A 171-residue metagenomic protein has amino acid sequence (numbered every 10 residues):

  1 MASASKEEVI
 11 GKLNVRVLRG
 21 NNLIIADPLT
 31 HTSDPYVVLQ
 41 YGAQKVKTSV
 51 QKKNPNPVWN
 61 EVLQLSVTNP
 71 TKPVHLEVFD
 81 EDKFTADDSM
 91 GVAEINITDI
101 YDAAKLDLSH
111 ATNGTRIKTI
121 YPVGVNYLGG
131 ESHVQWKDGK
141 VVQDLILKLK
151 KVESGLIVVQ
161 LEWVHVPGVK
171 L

Functional and structural regions predicted by a protein language model:
S3-K6, N22-I25, F79-P167: C2-type phospholipid-binding modules
G11-N56, D82: Calcium-regulated, polybasic anionic-phospholipid
K45, P73, L156: Short, mixed charged/polar active-site loops that provide acid/base catalysis or chelate metal/phosphate cofactors
W59-L63: Short strand-edge motifs at loop-to-beta-strand transitions and within beta-strands of extracellular beta-rich domains
Q64-T71: Short Pro-Gly-centered beta-turn/loop motif in secreted/extracellular proteins
K72-F79: A short, solvent-exposed beta-strand micro-motif common in secreted/extracellular proteins
V169-L171: Activation corresponds to long, low-complexity, non-globular regions
